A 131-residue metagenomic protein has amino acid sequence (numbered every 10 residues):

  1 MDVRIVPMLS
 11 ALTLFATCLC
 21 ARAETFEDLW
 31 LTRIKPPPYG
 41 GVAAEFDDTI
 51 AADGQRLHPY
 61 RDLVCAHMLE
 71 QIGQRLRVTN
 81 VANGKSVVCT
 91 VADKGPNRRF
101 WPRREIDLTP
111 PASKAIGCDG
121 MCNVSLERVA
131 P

Functional and structural regions predicted by a protein language model:
M1-L9: Bacterial N-terminal signal peptides that target proteins for export
L9-T17: Bacterial N-terminal signal peptides
L19-P131: Secreted/periplasmic proteins
